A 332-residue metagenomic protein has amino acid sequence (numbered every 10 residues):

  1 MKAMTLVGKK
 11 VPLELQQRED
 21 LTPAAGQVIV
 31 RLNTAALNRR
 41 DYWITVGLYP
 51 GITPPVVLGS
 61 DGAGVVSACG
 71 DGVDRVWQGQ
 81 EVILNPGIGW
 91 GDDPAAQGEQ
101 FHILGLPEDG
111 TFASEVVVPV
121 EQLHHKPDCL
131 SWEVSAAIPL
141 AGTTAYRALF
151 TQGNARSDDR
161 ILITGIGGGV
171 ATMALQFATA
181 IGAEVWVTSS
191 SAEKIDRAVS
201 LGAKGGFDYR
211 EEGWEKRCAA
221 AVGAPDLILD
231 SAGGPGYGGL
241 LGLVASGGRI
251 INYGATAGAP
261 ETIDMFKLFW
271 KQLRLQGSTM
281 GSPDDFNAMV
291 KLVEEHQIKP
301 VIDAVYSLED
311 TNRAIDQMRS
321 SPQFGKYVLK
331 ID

Functional and structural regions predicted by a protein language model:
L21-A35, L48-G91, P107-G110, P127-L130: Glycine-rich beta-strand-centered segment in the early N-terminal region that forms part of a ligand/cofactor-binding
I83, D226-L229: N-terminal Rossmann-like NAD(P) cofactor-binding module of classical short-chain dehydrogenase/reductase
G89-E99: Short, Lys/Arg- and Gly-enriched loop/turn segments at beta-strand edges
E99-Q100, I181-A183, S189, A232-A304 (+1 more regions): Glycine-rich phosphate-binding loop and adjacent beta-alpha segment of Rossmann(oid) nucleotide-cofactor-binding
L130-E212: Mid-domain Rossmann-like dinucleotide-binding core that forms the NAD(H)/NADP(H) cofactor-binding site
I161, V222, Q297-V301, N312-D332: C-terminal capping/lid region of NAD(P)-dependent oxidoreductase domains
G213-V222: Short amphipathic alpha-helix with an adjacent loop that forms part of the alpha/beta core around
